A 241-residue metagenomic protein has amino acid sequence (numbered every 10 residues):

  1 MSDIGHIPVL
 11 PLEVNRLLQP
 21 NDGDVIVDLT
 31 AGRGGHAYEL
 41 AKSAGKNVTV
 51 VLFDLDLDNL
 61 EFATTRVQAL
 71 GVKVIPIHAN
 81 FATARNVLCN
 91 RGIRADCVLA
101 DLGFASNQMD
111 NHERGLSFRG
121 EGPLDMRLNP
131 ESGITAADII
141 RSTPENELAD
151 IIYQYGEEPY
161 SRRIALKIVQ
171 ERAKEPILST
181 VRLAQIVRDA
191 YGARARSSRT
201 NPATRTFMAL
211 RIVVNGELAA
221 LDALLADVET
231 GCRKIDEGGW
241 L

Functional and structural regions predicted by a protein language model:
M1-L241: S-adenosyl-L-methionine-dependent methyltransferase catalytic core, i.e., the SAM/SAH-binding region
